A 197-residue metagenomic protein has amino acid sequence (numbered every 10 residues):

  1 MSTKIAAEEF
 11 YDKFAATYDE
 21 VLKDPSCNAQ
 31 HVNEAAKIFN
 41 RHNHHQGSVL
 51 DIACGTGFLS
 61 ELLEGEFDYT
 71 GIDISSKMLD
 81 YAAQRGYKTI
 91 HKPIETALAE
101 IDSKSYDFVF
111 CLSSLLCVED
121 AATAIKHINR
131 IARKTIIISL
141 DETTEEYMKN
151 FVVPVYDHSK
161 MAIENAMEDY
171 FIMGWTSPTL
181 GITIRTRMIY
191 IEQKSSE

Functional and structural regions predicted by a protein language model:
M1-N43, T144: Conserved class I S-adenosyl-L-methionine
Q46-G55: Conserved class I S-adenosyl-L-methionine
G55-A97: Class I SAM-dependent methyltransferase SAM/SAH-binding core
A99-F108: A short acidic, Gly/Pro-enriched loop at the edge of an enzyme's catalytic core that lines a small-molecule cofactor
F108-D120: A short SAM/SAH-binding and catalytic strip from SAM-dependent methyltransferases
K134-E142: Conserved beta-strand signature within the Rossmann-like core of class I S-adenosyl-L-methionine
E145-A162: Acceptor-substrate binding/catalytic loop of class I
F171-I182: Conserved S-adenosyl-L-methionine
